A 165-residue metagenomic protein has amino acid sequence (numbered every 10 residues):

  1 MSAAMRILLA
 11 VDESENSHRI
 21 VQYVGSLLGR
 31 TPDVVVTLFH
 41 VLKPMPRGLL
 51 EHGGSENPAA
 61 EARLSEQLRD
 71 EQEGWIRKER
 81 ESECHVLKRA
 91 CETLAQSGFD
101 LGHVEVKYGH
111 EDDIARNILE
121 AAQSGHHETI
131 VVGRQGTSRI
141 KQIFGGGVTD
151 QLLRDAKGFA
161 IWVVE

Functional and structural regions predicted by a protein language model:
S2, H85-T129: Structural beta-alpha unit
S2-A4, D113-R116, T129-D155: Glycine-rich, Arg-bearing micro-motifs that act as flexible, cationic patches
S2-E71, F99, H103: Small/aliphatic-rich secondary-structure junction motif
G29, Q123, R154-D155: Solvent-exposed polar/charged
P44, E51, E71-T93: Redox- and metal-dependent alpha/beta enzyme cores, enriched for Fe-S-associated oxidoreductases and cofactor-handling
G54-E56, A121-Q123, V148-T149: Short, hinge-like loop/turn segments at secondary-structure boundaries
L153-E165: Short, acidic/small-residue loops that bind anionic groups at enzyme active sites
